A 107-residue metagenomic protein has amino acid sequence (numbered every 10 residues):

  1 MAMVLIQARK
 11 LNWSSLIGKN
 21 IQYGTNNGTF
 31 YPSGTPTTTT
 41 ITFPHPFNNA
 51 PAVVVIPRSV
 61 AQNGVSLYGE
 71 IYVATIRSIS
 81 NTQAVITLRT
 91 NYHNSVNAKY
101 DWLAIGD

Functional and structural regions predicted by a protein language model:
M1-N49, R58-A61, Y72, R77-D107: Extracellular receptor-binding modules and their adjoining Ser/Thr/Gly/Asp/Asn-rich linkers
A61-L67: Short aromatic-acidic-glycine turn motif
